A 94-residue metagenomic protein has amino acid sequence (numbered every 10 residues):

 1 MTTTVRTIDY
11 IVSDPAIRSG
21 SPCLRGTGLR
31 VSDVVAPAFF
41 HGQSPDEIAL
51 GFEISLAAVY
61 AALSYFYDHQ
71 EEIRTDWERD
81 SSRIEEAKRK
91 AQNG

Functional and structural regions predicted by a protein language model:
T7-L29: Short, Lys/Arg-enriched anionic-surface-contact patches
G28-Q43: Short, amphipathic alpha-helical "recognition" segments used to contact nucleic acids or chromatin
H41, S55, F66, D80: The DNA-recognition helices of helix-turn-helix-type DNA-binding domains
D46: Residues within the helices of the helix-turn-helix
A49: The alpha-helix within a helix-turn-helix
F52-A61: Short, basic interhelical loop/turn and adjoining N-cap of the next helix at nucleic-acid- or acidic-partner-contacting
Y60, Y65-T75: Short, solvent-exposed alpha-helical "recognition" segments
E78-G94: Intrinsically disordered, low-complexity basic tails/linkers immediately adjacent to helix-turn-helix/homeobox/MYB/SANT
